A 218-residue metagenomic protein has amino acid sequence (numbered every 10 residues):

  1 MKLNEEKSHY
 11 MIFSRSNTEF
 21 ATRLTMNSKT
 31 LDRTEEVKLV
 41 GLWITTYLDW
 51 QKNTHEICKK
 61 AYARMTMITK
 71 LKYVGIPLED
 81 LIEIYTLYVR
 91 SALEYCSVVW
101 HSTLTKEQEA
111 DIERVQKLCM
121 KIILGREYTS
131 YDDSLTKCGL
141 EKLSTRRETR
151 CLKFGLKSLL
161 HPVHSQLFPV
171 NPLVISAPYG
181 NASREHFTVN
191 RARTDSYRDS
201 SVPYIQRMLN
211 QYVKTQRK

Functional and structural regions predicted by a protein language model:
M1-N4, H9, Q108-P178: Short, charged alpha-helical motifs in flexible N/C-terminal segments and linkers
K2-E35: Short, conserved micro-motifs composed of acidic
Y10, I44, S201-V202: Bulky hydrophobic/aromatic "packing anchor" residues in well-ordered structure
K29-V99: Basic, alpha-helical interaction scaffolds
T66, K70-Y73, V89, H101 (+5 more regions): Hydrophobic alpha-helix feature that most strongly marks membrane-spanning transmembrane helices and their immediate
T69-E83, W100-E107, Y131-K142: Acidic, serine/threonine- and proline-rich low-complexity regulatory regions
L93-E107, E113, T149, A192-K218: Charged boundary/loop elements
